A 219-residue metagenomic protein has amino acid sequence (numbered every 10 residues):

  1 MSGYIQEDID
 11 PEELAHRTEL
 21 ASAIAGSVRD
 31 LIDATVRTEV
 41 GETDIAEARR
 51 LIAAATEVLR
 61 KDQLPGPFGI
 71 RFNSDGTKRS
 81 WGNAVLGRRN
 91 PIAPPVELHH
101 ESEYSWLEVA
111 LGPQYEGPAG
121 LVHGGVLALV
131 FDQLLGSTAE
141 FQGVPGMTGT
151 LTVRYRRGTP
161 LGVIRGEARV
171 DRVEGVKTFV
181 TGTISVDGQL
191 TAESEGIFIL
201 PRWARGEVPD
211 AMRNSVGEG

Functional and structural regions predicted by a protein language model:
M1-W106, G219: Non-catalytic linker/capping segments at the edges of enzyme domains
Y4-A15, L134-R165: Hydrophobic beta-strand-centered segment that forms part of the acyl-chain substrate-binding groove
Y104, V122-P145: Active-site helix/loop of acyl-thioester processing domains in fatty-acid/polyketide metabolism, spanning hotdog-fold
L111-G125: Short histidine-centered catalytic/ligand-binding loop motif
V153-Q189: Hydrophobic beta-sheet segments that form the core/acyl-binding groove of ACP/CoA-dependent acyl-chain-processing
V176, G196-I197: Residue-level structural signal for beta-strand termini and adjacent loop
A192-S194: A structural microfeature
F198-G219: C-terminal output/interaction extensions
